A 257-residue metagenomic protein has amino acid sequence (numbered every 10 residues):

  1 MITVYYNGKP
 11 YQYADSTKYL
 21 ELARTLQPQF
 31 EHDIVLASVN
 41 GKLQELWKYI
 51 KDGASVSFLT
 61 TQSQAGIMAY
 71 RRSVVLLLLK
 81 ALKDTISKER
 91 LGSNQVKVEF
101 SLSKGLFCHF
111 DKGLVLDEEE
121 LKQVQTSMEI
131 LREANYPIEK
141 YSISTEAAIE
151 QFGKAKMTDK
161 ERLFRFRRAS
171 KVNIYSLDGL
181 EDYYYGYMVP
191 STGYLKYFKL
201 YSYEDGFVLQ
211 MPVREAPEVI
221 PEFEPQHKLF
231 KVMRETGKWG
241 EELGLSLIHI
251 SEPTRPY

Functional and structural regions predicted by a protein language model:
M1-V75, L79-K80, D84-L102, T126-S127: Ubiquitin-like/PB1-type beta-grasp interaction modules and other compact soluble beta-rich domains
K9-Y11, K18, K42, S63 (+5 more regions): Short, glycine-/Ser/Thr-/acidic-enriched flexible segments
G53-S55, S63-G66, L114-E118, A216-E218: Short, charged/polar, Gly/Pro-enriched secondary-structure boundary elements
F58-Q62, K104-V115: Short, hydrophobic beta-strand segments
L102, D111-F207, M211, E222: Non-catalytic interaction/regulatory segments
Y201-L247: Interdomain "pre-motor" coupling segment immediately N-terminal to P-loop NTPase/helicase cores
I248-Y257: Single conserved hydrophobic/aromatic residue that forms the stacking wall/gate of nucleotide- or nucleobase-binding
